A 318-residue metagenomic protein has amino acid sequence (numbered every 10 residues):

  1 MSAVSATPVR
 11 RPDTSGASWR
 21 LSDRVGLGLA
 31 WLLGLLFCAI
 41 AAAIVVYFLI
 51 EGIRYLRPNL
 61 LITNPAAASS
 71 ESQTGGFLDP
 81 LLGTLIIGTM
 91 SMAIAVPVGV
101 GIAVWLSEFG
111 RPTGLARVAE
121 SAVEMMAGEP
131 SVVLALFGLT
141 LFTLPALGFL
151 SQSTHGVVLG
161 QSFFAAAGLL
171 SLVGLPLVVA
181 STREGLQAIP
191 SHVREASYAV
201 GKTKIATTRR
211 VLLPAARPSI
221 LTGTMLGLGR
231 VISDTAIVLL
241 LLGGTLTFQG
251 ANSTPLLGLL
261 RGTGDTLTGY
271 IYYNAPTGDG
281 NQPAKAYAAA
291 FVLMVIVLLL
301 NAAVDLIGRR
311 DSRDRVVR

Functional and structural regions predicted by a protein language model:
M1-L36, V304-R318: Transmembrane alpha-helical segments of polytopic membrane transport and secretion proteins
V9-L32, F48-S91, P112, G156 (+1 more regions): Periplasmic/extracellular loop-to-transmembrane helix junction in inner-membrane transport proteins
V25, F77, L81, L85 (+6 more regions): Hydrophobic alpha-helical elements at and bordering transmembrane segments of multi-pass membrane proteins
A39, T84, G88, M92-V104 (+10 more regions): Hydrophobic positions within alpha-helical transmembrane segments of bacterial inner-membrane proteins
I44-I53, G138-L144: A structural signal for multi-pass alpha-helical bundles of membrane permease subunits that mediate small-molecule
A68-S69, L239-M294: Interhelical loop and adjacent transmembrane-helix boundary motif in polytopic membrane transport permeases
I94-V96, V100-T113, R117-E120, V157-L212 (+1 more regions): Membrane-cytosol interface at the C-terminal ends of specific transmembrane alpha-helices in multi-pass membrane
E124-V173: Generic hydrophobic transmembrane alpha-helix motif, especially the helices
